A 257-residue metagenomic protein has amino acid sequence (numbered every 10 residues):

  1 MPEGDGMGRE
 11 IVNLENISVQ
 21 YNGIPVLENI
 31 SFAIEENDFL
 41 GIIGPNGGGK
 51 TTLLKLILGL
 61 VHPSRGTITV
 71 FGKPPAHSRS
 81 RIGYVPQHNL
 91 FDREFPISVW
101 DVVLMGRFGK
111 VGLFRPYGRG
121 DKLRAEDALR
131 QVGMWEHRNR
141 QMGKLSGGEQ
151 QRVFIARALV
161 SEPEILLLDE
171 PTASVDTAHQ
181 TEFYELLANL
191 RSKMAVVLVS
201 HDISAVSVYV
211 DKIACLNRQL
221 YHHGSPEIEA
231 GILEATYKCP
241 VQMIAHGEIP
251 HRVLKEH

Functional and structural regions predicted by a protein language model:
V12, V26-L27: Conserved structural motif at the start of ABC-family nucleotide-binding domains
I17, L104, R119-H137: Conserved ABC ATPase "signature" region
L58: Helix-to-loop junction immediately C-terminal to a conserved catalytic motif
G66-S80: Conserved ABC transporter NBD signature motif
Q141-L145, E149: Conserved ABC ATPase signature
L166-E170: Catalytic Walker B motif of ABC-type/P-loop ATPase nucleotide-binding domains
I228-H257: ABC ATPase nucleotide-binding domains
